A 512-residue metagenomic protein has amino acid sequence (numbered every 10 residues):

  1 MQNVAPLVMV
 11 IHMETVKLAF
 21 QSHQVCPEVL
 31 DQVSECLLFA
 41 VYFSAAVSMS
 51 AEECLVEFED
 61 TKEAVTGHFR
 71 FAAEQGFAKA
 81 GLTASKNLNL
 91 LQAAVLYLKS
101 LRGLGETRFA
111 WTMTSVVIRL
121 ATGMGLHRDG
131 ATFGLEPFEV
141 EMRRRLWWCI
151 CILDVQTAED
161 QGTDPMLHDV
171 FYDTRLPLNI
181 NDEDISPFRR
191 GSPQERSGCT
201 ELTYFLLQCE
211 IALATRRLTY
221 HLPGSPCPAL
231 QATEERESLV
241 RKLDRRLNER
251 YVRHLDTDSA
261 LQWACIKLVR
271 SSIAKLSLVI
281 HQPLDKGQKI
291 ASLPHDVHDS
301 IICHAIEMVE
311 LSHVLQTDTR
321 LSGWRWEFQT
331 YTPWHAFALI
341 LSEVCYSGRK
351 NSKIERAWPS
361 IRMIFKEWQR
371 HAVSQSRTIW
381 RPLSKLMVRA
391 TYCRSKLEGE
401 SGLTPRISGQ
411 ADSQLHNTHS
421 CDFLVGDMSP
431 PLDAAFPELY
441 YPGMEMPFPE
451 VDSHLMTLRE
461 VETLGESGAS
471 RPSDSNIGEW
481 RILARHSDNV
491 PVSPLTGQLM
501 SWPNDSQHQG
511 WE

Functional and structural regions predicted by a protein language model:
M1-N89, L96-E106, F133-F138, Q194-C199 (+3 more regions): C-terminal transcriptional activation/regulatory domains of eukaryotic transcription factors
Q21, E52, T122-E249: Fungal transcription factor middle regulatory core
A40, Q92, C149, E210 (+2 more regions): Residue register of alpha-helical TPR repeats
F69-A72, G76, M113, L120 (+4 more regions): Alpha-helical solenoid repeat scaffolds, predominantly canonical TPR units
Y97, D154, K275-S277, A336 (+1 more regions): Structural register within alpha-helical repeat arrays
L104-L120: Classical protein tyrosine phosphatase
A121, G134, T257, A264 (+1 more regions): Fungal C-terminal regulatory tails
R325, D412-E512: Intrinsically disordered, low-complexity transcriptional activation domains
